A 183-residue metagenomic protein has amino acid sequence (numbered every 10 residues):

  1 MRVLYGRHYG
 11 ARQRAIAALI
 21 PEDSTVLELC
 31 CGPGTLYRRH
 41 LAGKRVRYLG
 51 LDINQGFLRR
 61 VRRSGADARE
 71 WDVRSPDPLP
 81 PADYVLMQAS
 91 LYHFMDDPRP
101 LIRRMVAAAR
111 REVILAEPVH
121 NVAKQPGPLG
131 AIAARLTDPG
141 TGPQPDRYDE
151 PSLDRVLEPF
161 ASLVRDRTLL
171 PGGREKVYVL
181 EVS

Functional and structural regions predicted by a protein language model:
G6-E22: Conserved alpha-helix/loop element of class I SAM-dependent methyltransferases that forms part of the SAM/SAH-binding
S24-G32: Conserved class I S-adenosyl-L-methionine
P33-S75: Class I SAM-dependent methyltransferase SAM/SAH-binding core
L86: A conserved beta-strand element that flanks and buttresses the S-adenosyl-L-methionine
S90-L91: Hydrophobic adenine-recognition pocket in adenosine-nucleotide-binding enzymes
F94-M105: A short, conserved alpha-helix within the catalytic core of class I
A116-F160, R165-T168: C-terminal alpha-helical "lid/dimerization" subdomain adjacent to the S-adenosyl-L-methionine
R165-V179: Conserved Class I S-adenosyl-L-methionine
